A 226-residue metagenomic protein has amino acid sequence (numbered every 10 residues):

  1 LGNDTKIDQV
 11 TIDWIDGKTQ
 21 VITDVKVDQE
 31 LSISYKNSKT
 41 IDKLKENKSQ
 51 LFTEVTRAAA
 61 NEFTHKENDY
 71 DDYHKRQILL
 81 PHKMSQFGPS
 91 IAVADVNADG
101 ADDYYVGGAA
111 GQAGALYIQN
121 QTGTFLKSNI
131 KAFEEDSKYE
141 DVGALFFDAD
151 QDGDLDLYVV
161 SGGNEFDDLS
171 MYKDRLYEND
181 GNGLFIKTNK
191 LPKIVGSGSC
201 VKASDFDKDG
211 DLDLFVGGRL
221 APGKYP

Functional and structural regions predicted by a protein language model:
L1-S90: Gly/Ser/Thr/Pro-enriched helix-cap/hinge segments flanking short amphipathic alpha-helices
I78-H82, N129-E134, K187-L191: A short beta-strand motif characteristic of beta-propeller blades
M84, S137-K138, I194: Conserved loop/turn at the beginning of each blade in beta-propeller domains
F87-A98, I118, D141-Q151, E178 (+3 more regions): Beta-propeller blade termini
A98-G108, Q151-V160, K208-G217: Acidic/hydrophobic-patterned starts of short beta strands in beta-sheet-rich repeat architectures
A113-S128, D168-T188, Y225-P226: Beta-propeller blade repeat segments, especially FG-GAP/WD-type strand-to-loop junctions in 6- to 7-bladed propeller
F125-F147: Blade-loop segments of beta-propeller domains
V160-M171, G217-P226: Short, conserved, GDST-rich strand-edge loop motifs in beta-rich repeat architectures
